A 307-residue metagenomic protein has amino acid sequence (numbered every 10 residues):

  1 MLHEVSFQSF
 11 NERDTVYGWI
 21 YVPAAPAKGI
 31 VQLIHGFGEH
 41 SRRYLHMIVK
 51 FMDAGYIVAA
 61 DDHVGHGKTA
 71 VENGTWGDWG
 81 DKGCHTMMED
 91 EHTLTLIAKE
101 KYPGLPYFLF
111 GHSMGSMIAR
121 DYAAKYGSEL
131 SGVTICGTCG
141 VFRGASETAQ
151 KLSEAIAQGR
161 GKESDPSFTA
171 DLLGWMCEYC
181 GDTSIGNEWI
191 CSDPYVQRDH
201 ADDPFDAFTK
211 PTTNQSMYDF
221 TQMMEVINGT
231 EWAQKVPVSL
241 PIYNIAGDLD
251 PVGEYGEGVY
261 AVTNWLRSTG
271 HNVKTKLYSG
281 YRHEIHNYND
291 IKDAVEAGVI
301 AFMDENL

Functional and structural regions predicted by a protein language model:
M1-P23: N-terminal cap/lid segment of alpha/beta-hydrolase-fold proteins
H35-E39, S113, D248-L249: Active-site glycine-rich loops that stabilize anionic/oxyanionic intermediates across multiple enzyme folds
S41-R43, I48-G74: Conserved alpha/beta-hydrolase
W79-K99: Alpha/beta-hydrolase active-site loop
D121-T209: Alpha/beta-hydrolase-fold enzymes
N244-A246: Short beta-strand/loop motif that positions the catalytic acidic residue of the alpha/beta-hydrolase fold
P251-A261: Conserved alpha/beta-hydrolase "acid-adjacent" motif
T269-L307: Catalytic active-site module of serine/aspartate enzymes centered on a nucleophile-bearing elbow/loop
